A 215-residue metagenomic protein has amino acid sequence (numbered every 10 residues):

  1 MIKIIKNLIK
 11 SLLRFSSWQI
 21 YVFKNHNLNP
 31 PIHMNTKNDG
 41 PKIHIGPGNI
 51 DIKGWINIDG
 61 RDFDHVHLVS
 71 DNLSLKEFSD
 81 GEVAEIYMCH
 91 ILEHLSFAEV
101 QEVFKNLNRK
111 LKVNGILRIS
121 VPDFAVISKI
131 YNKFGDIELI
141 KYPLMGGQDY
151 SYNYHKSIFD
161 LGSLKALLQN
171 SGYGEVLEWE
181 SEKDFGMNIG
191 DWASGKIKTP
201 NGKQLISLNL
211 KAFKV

Functional and structural regions predicted by a protein language model:
M1-N38: Membrane-proximal basic amphipathic "stem/tether" segments
K3-L13, S17-W18, G60-R61, F134-Q148 (+1 more regions): Short N-terminal signal/transit or membrane-insertion segments and the immediately adjacent low-complexity/disordered
R14-S17, G54, G186: Glycine-centered secondary-structure boundary/capping sites
H26-L28, S70, E102, F159: Short, conserved clusters of charged catalytic residues that mark active-site and nucleotide-handling motifs
K37-K129, N209-V215: Conserved SAM-binding loop
E99-N108, K112, I116-V215: S-adenosyl-L-methionine-dependent methyltransferase catalytic module, highlighting the catalytic core
